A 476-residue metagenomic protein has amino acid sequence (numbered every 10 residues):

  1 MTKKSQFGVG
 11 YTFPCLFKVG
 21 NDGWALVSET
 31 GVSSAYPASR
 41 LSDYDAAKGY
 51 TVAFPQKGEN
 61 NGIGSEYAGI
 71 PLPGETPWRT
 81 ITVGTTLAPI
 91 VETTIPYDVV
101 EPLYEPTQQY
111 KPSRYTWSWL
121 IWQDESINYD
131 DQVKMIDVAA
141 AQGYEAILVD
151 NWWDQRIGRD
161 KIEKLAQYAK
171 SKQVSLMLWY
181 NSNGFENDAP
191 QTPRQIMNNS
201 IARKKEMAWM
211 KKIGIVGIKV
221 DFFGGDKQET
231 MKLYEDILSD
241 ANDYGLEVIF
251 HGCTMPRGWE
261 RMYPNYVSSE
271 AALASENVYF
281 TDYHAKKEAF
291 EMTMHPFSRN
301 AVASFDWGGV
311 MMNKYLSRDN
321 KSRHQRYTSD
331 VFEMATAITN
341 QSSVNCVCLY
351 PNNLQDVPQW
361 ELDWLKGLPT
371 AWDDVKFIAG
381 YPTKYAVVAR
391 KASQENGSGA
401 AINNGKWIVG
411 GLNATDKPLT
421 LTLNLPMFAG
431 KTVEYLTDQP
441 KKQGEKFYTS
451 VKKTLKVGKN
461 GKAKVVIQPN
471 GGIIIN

Functional and structural regions predicted by a protein language model:
M1-P96: N-terminal accessory beta-strand-rich subdomains and adjacent acidic, glycine-rich linkers that precede catalytic cores
L72-A146: An acidic-aromatic substrate-binding cleft motif
W152-Y327: Aromatic- and carboxylate-enriched substrate-binding clefts and catalytic-loop regions of carbohydrate-active enzymes
R318-A392, N403: Glycine-rich, aromatic-lined ligand/substrate-binding cores of catalytic and carbohydrate-binding domains
P382-A429, Y435, I473-I474: Carbohydrate-binding surface patches
Y435-N460: Solvent-exposed beta-strand/loop surfaces of large extracellular or lumenal domains
V451-N476: C-terminal beta-strand-rich structural cap/linker in extracellular carbohydrate-active enzymes
